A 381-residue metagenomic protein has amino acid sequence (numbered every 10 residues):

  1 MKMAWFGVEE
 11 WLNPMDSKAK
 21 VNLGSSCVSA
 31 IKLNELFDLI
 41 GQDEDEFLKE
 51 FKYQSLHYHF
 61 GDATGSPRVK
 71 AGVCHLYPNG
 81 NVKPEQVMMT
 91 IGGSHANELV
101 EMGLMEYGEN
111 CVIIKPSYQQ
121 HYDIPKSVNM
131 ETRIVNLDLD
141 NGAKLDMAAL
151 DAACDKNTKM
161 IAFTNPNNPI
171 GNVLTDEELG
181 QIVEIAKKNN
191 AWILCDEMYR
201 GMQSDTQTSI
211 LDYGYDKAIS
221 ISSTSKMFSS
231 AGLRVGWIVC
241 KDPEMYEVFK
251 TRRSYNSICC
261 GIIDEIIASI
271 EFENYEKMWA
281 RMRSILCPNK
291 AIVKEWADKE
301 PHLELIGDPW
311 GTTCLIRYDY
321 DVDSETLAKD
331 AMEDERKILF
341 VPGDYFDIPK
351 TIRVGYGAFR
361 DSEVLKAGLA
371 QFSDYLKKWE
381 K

Functional and structural regions predicted by a protein language model:
M1-G92, E271-N274, K378-K381: N-terminal small-domain helix-loop-helix segment of the aminotransferase-like
L23-S26, V73, V87, C111 (+13 more regions): Generic structural signal for small/hydrophobic residues in well-ordered secondary structure, especially within
Q42, D216-C287, K294-W296, K329 (+1 more regions): Conserved core segment of the aminotransferase class I/II
E46, M102-F163, D176: PLP-dependent aminotransferase-like
N79-N81, V112, E333-L339, F346-K381: PLP-dependent enzyme catalytic core of the Aspartate aminotransferase-like
V128, K188-N189, E300: Helix C-cap/helix->beta junction micro-motif
L139-D205: Active-site phosphate-binding strand-loop segment of PLP-dependent enzymes
S269, I285-K294, L305-Y318, K350: Conserved glycine-rich beta-strand-loop-beta hairpin in the small C-terminal domain of fold type I
